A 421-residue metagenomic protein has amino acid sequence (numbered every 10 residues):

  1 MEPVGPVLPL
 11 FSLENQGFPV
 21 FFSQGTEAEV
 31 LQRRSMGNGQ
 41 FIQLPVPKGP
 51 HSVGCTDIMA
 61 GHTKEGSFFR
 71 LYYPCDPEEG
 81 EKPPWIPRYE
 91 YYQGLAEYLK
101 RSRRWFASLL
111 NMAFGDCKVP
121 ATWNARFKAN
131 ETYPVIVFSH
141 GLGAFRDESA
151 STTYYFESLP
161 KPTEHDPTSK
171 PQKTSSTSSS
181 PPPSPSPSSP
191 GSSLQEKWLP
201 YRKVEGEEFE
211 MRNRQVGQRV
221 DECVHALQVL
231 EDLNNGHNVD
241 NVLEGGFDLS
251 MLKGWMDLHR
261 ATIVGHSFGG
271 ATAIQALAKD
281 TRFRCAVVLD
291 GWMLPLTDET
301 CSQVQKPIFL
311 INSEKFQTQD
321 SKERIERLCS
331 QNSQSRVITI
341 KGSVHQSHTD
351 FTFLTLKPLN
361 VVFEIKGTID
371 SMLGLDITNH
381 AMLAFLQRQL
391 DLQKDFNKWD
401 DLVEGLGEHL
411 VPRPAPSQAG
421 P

Functional and structural regions predicted by a protein language model:
E2-Q32, P181, F351-P421: Alpha/beta-hydrolase-fold serine-hydrolase catalytic core, especially in secreted/extracellular enzymes
F21-V135, D391: Domain-level recognition of soluble alpha/beta enzyme cores, biased toward histidine phosphatases/phosphomutases
Y73, F138-L142, S267, S313: Glycine-rich His-Gly loop
C75-Q93, S151-T153, P187, R336-T355: Short, solvent-exposed beta-strand-terminating loops
P120-Y133, F138-T153, E164, Q172 (+3 more regions): Short substrate-entry loop that stabilizes the transition state in hydrolases
F127-K128, R284-H348: The feature captures the conserved acid-bearing segment of alpha/beta-hydrolase catalytic domains
Y154-L258: Alpha/beta-hydrolase active-site loop
Q228-S302: Primarily recognizes the serine-hydrolase "nucleophile elbow" in alpha/beta-hydrolase and SGNH/GDSL folds
